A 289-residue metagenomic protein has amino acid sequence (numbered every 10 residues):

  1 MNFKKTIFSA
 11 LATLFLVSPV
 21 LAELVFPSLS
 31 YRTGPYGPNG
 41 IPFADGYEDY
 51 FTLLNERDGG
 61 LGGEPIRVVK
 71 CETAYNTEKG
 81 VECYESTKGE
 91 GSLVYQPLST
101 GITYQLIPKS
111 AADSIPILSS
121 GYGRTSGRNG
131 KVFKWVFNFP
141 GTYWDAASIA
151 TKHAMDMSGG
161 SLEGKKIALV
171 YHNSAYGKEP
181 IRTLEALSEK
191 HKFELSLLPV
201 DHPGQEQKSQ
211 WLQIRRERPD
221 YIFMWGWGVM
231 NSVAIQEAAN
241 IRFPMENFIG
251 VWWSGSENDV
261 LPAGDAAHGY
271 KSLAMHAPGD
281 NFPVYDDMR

Functional and structural regions predicted by a protein language model:
M1-A10: Bacterial N-terminal signal peptides that target proteins for export
V17-A22: Sec/Tat signal peptide C-region and signal peptidase I cleavage site
E23-Y31, I66-K70, K165-L169: Short, well-ordered beta-strand elements
V25, P38-D45, R57-N129, F139 (+3 more regions): Beta-alpha junction/loop-to-helix N-cap segments that form part of ligand/metal-binding clefts
D45-V68, G160-L162, E189-K192: Signal peptide-proximal N-terminal region of secreted/periplasmic/extracellular or secretory-lumen proteins
T87-T100, L118-S120, K166-Y171, L197 (+4 more regions): Periplasmic-binding protein-like
T125-S126, K134-I241, G279-D287: Extracellular/periplasmic Venus flytrap/periplasmic-binding protein
A238-R289: Extracellular/periplasmic periplasmic-binding protein-like sensory domains
